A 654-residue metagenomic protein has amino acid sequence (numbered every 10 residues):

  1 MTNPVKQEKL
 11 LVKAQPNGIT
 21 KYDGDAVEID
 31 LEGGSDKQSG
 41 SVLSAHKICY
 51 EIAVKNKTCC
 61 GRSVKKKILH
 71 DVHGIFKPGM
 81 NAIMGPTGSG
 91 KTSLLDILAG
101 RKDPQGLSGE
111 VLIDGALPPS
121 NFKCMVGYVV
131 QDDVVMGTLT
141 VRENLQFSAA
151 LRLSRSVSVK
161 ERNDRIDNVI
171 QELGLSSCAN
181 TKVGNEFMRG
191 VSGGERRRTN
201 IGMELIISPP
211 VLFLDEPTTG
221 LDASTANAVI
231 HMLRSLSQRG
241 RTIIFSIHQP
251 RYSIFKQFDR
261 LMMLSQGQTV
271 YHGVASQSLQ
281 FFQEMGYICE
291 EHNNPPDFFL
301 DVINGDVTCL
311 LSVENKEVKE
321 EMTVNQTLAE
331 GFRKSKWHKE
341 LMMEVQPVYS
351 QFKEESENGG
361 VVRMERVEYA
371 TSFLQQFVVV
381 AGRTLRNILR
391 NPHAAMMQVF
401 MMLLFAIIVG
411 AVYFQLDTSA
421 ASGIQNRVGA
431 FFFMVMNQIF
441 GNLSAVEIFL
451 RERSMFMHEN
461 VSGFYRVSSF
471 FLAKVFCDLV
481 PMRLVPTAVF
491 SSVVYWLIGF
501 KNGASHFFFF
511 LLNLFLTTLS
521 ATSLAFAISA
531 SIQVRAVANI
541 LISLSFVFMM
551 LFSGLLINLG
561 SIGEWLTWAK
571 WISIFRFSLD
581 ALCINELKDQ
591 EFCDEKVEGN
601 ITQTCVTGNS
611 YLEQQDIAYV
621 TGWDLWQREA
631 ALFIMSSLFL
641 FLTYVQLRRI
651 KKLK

Functional and structural regions predicted by a protein language model:
M1-H73, K77-G79, P86-T87, G106 (+12 more regions): Topological signature of polytopic alpha-helical transporters
G74, G100, L107-F122, G184-E186: Conserved ABC transporter NBD signature motif
L139, V183, V191, E204-L205: ABC ATPase signature
I201-G202, V229: Hydrophobic anchor residue at the start of the ABC signature
L205-V211: A short, proline-enriched helix->beta-strand linker immediately N-terminal to the Walker B motif in ABC-type P-loop
L212-E216: Catalytic Walker B motif of ABC-type/P-loop ATPase nucleotide-binding domains
H231, R239-F255, M263, G410 (+3 more regions): Alpha-helical transmembrane segments and their short interhelical loops
Q425-L497, L516: Hydrophobic alpha-helical transmembrane segments of multi-pass membrane transport proteins
